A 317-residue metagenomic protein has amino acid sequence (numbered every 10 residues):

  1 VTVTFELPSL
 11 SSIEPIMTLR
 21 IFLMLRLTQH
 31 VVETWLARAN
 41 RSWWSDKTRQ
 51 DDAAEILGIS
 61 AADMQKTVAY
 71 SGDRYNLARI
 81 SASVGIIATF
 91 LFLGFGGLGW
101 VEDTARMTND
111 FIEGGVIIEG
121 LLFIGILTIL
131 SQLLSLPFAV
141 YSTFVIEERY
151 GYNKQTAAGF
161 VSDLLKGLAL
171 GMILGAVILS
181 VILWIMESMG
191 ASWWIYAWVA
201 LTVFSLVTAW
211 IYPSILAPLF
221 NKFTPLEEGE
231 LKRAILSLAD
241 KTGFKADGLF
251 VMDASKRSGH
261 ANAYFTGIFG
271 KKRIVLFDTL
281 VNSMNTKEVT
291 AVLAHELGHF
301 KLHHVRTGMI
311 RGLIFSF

Functional and structural regions predicted by a protein language model:
P8-L10, P15-F317: Polar-ligand-bearing catalytic/cofactor-coordination segments of membrane-embedded or membrane-tethered inner-membrane
